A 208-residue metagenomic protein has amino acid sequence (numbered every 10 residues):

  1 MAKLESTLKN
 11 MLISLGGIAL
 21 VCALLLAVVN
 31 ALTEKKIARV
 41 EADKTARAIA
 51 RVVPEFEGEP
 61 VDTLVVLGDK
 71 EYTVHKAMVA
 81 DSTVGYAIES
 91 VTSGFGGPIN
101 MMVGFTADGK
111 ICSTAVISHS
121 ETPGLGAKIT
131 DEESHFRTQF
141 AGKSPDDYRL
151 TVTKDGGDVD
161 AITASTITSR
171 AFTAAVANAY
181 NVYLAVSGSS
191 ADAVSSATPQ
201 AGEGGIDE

Functional and structural regions predicted by a protein language model:
A2-E208: Flexible, solvent-exposed loop/hinge segments and secondary-structure transition points
